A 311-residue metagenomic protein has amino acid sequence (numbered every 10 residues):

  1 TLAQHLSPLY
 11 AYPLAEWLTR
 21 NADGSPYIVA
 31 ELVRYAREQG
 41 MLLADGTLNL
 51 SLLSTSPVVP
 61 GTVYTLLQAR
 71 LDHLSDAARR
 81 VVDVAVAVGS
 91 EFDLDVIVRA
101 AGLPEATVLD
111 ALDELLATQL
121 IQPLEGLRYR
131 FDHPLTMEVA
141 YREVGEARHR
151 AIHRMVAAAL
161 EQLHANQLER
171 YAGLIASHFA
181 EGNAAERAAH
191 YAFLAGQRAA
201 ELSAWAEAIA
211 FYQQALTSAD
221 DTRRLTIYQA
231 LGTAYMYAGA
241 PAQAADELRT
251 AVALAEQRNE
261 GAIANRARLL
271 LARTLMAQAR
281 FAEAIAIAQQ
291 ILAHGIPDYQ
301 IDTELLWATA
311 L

Functional and structural regions predicted by a protein language model:
T1-A210, Q214-A219: Short secondary-structure boundary elements
Q213-L311: Internal alpha-solenoid helical repeat scaffolds
